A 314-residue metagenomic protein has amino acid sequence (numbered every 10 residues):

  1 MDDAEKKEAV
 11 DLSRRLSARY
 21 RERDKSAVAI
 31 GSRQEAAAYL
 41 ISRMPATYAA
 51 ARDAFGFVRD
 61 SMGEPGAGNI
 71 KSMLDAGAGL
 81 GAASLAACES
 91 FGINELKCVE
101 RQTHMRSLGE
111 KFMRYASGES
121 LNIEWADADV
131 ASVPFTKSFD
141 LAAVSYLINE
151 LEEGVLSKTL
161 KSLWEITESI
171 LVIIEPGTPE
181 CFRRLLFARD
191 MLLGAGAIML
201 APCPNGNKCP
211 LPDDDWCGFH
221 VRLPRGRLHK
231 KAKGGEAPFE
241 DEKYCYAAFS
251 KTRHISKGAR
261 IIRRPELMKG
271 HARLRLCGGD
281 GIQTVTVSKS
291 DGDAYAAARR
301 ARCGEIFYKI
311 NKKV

Functional and structural regions predicted by a protein language model:
M1-K25: N-terminal auxiliary segments of SAM/dcSAM-dependent transferases
A29-A54: Class I SAM-dependent methyltransferase Rossmann-like catalytic core, especially the SAM/SAH-binding loop
N69-G79: Conserved class I S-adenosyl-L-methionine
L80-I93: Conserved SAM-binding loop of SAM-dependent methyltransferases across substrates and taxa, primarily the Class I
Q102: Conserved SAM/SAH-binding beta-strand->alpha-helix loop
D140-G154: A short SAM/SAH-binding and catalytic strip from SAM-dependent methyltransferases
T167-G177: Conserved beta-strand signature within the Rossmann-like core of class I S-adenosyl-L-methionine
A232, E236-V314: C-terminal lobe and adjacent flexible extensions of AdoMet/dcAdoMet transferase-like proteins
